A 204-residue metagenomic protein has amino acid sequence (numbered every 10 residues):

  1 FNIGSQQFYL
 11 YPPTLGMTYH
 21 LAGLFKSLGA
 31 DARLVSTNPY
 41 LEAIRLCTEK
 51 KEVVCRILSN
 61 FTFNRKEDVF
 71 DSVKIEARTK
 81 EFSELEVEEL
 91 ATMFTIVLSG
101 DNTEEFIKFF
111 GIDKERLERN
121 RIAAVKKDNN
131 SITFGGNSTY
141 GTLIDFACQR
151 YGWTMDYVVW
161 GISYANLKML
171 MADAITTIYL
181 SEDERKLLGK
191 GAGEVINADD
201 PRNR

Functional and structural regions predicted by a protein language model:
F1-K186: An amphipathic, hydrophobic-aromatic interaction surface with interspersed Lys/Arg that forms lipid/phosphate-bearing
I175-R204: Long, compositionally biased
